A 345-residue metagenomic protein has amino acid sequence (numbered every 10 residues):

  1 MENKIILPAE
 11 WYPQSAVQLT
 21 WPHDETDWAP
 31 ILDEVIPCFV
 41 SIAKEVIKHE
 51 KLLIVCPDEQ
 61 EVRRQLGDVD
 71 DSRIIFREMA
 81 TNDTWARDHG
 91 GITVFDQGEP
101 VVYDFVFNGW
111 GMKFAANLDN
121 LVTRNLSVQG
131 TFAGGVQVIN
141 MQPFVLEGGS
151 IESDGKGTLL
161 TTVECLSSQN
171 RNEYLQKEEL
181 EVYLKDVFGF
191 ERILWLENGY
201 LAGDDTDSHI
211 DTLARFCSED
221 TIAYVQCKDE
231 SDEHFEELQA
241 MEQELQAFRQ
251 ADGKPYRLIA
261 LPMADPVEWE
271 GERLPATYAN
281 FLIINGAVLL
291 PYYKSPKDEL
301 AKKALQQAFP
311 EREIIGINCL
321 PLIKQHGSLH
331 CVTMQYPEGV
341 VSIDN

Functional and structural regions predicted by a protein language model:
M1-N345: The feature marks the mature, well-folded catalytic cores of soluble enzymes
